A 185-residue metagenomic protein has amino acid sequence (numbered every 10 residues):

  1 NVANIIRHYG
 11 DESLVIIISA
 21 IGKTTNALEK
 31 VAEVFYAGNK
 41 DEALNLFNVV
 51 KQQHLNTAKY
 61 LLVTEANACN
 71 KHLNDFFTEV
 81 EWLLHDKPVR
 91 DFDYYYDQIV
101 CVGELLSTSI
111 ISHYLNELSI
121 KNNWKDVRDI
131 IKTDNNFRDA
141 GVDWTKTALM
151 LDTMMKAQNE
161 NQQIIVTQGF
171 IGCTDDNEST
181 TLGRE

Functional and structural regions predicted by a protein language model:
N1-E185: Nucleotide/pyrophosphate-binding catalytic subdomain
